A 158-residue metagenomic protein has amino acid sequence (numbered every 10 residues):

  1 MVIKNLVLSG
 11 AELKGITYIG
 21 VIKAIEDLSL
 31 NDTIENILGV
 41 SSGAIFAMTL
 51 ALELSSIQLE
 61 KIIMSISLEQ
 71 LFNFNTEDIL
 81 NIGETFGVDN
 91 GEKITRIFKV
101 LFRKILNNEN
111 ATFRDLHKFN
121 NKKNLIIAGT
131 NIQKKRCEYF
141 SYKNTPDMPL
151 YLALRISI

Functional and structural regions predicted by a protein language model:
M1, L30-T33, T112-K122: Short helix-terminating capping/connector loops at secondary-structure junctions
V2-K104, C137-I156: Patatin-like phospholipase
L101-N120, P149: Short, structural beta-strand-to-alpha-helix junction motif
T112, N121-T145, P149: Patatin-like phospholipase A catalytic core
G129, I156-S157: Short, well-ordered coil/turn residues at beta-beta hairpins and beta-strand->alpha-helix junctions within
